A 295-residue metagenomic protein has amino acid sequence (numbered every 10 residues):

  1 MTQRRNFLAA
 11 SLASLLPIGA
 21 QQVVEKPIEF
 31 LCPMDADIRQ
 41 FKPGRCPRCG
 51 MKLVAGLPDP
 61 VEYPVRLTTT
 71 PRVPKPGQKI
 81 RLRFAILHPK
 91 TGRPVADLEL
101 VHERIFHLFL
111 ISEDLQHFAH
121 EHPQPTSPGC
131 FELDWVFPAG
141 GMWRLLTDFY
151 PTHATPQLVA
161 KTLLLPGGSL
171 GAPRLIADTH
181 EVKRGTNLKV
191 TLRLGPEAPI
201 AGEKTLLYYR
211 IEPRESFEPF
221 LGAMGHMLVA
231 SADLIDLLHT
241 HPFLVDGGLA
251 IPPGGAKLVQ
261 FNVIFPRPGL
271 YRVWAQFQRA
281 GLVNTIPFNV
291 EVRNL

Functional and structural regions predicted by a protein language model:
T2, N6-L295: Intrinsically disordered, low-complexity terminal tails/loops enriched in metal-binding residues
